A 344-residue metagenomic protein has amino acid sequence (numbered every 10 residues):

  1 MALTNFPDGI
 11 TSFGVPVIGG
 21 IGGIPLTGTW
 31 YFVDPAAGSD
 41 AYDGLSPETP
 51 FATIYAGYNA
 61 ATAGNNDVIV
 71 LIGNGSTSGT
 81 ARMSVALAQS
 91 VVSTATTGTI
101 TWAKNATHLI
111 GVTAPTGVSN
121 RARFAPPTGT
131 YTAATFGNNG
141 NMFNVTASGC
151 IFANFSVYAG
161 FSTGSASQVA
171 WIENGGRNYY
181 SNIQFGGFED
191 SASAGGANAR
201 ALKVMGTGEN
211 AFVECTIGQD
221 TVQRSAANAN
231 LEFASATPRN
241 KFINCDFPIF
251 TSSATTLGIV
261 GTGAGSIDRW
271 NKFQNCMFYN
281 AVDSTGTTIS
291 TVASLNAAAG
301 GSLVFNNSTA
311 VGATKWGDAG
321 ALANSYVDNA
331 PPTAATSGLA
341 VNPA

Functional and structural regions predicted by a protein language model:
M1, P7-D8, S12-I18, G28 (+18 more regions): Surface-exposed or flexible loop/turn and strand-edge residues in extracellular/cell-surface modules
A2-A56, N74-T77, A330-A335, A340 (+1 more regions): Right-handed parallel beta-helix/beta-solenoid
T4, V17-G20, T130-G137, M142-F143 (+1 more regions): Parallel beta-helix/beta-solenoid repeats that form elongated, surface-exposed shafts/blades used for receptor binding
F6, S12, V33, L71 (+20 more regions): Extracellular beta-strand solenoids
Y31-A36, A52-V91, T107-A114: Glycine-rich repeat segments that build the extracellular carbohydrate-interaction surface of secreted and virion
S78, S90-S165, E189-S191, D220: Right-handed parallel beta-helix/beta-spiral solenoid domain characteristic of secreted/periplasmic
I110, S148-A159, G176-D190, G208-T221 (+6 more regions): Right-handed parallel beta-helix
S119-R121, T128-Y131, N139, F161-Q168 (+6 more regions): Short glycine/acidic-rich loop motifs that flank beta-strands on beta-rich extracellular proteins
